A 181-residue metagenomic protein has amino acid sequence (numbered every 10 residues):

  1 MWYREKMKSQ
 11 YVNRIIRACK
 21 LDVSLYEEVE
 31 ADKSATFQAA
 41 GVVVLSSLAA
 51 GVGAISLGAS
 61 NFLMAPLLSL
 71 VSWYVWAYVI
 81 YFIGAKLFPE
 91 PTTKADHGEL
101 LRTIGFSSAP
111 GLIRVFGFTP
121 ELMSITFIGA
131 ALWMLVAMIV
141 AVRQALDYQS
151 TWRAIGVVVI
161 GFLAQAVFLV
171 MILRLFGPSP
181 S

Functional and structural regions predicted by a protein language model:
W2-A95: Selected alpha-helical membrane-embedding segments in polytopic membrane proteins
A40-V43, T119, V170, R174: Charge-dense, low-complexity polyampholytic segments
L63-L67, E121-F127, R153, G177-S181: Short alpha-helical linear motifs
Y81, A85-F168: Hydrophobic alpha-helical transmembrane segments and adjacent short intramembrane/lumenal linkers of inner/organellar
A166-S181: Juxtamembrane boundary at the C-terminal end of a transmembrane helix
